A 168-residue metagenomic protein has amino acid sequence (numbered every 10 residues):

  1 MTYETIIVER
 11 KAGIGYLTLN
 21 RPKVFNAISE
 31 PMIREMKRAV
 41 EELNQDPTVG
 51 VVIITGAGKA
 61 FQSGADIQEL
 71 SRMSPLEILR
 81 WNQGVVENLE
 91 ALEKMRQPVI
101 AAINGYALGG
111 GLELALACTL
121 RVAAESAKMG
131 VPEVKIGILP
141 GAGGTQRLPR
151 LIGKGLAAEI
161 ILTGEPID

Functional and structural regions predicted by a protein language model:
M1-A57, L76, E90: Conserved CoA-thioester-binding segment of acyl-CoA-metabolizing enzymes
N20, N26, G56-G58, G64-D66 (+4 more regions): Conserved phosphate-binding and hydrolysis motifs of nucleotide-dependent enzymes
A27-E30, S63, R72, L162: Phosphate-coordinating loops and pocket residues in cytosolic domains that bind phosphorylated ligands
S29-M32, W81, L108, G141: Short, conserved glycine- and acidic-residue-centered signature motifs in active-site or ligand-binding loops
M32-E35, W81-G84, L114: Hydrophobic alpha-helical membrane-association signature
E41, T48, G56-A91, A107: Glycine- (often His-adjacent) and acidic-residue-rich active-site loop that binds/positions the CoA thioester
A91-D168: Crotonase-fold acyl-CoA enzyme core
